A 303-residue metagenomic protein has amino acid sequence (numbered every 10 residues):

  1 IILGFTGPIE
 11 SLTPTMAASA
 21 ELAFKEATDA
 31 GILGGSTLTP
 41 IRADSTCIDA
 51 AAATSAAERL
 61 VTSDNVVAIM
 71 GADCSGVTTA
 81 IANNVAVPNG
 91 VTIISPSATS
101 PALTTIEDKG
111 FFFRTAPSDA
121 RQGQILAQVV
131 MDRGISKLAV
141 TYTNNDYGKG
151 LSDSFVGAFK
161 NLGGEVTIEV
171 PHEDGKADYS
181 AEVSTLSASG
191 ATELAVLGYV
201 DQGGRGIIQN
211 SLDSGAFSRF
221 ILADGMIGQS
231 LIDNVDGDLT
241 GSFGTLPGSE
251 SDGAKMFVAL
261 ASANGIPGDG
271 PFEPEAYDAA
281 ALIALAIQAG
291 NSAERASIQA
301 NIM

Functional and structural regions predicted by a protein language model:
I1-M303: Extracytosolic ligand-binding ectodomains
